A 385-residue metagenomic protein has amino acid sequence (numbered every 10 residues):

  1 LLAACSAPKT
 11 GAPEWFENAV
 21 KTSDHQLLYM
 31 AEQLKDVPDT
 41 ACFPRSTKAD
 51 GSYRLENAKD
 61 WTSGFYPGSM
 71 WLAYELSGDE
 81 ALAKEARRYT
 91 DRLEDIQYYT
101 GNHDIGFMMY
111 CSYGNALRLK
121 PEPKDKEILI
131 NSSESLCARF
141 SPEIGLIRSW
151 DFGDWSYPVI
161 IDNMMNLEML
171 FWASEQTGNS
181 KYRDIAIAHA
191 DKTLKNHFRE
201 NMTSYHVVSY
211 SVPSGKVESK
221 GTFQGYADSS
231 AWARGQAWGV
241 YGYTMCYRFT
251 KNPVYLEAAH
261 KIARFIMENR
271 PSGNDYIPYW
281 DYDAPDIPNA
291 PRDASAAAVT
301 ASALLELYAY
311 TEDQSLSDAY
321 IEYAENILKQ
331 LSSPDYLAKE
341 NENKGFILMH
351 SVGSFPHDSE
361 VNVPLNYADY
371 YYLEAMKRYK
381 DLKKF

Functional and structural regions predicted by a protein language model:
A3-A4: C-terminal motif of bacterial Sec signal peptides marking the signal peptidase cleavage site
K9-F385: Glycan-recognition and catalytic cores of secretory/periplasmic carbohydrate-active enzymes
